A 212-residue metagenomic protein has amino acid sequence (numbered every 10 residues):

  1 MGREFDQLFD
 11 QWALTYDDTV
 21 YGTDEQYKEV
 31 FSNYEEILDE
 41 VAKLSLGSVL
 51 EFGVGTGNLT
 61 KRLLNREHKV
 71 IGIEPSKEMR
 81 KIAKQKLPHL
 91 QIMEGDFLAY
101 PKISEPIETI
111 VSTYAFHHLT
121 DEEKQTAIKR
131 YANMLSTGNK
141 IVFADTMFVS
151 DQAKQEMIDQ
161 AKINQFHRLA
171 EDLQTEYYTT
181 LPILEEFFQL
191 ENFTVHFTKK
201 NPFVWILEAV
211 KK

Functional and structural regions predicted by a protein language model:
M1-L44: Conserved class I S-adenosyl-L-methionine
F52, T56-A99: Class I SAM-dependent methyltransferase SAM/SAH-binding core
A99-E105: Short amphipathic alpha-helix with an adjacent loop that forms part of the alpha/beta core around
V111: A conserved beta-strand element that flanks and buttresses the S-adenosyl-L-methionine
Y114-A115: Short catalytic micro-motifs in class I SAM-dependent methyltransferases
Q125-T137: A short glycine-rich, Lys/Arg-flanked "PGG" loop and its adjoining helix->strand segment in the class I
A144-E191, H196-T198: C-terminal alpha-helical "lid/dimerization" subdomain adjacent to the S-adenosyl-L-methionine
E191-K212: Core SAM-dependent methyltransferase catalytic element
